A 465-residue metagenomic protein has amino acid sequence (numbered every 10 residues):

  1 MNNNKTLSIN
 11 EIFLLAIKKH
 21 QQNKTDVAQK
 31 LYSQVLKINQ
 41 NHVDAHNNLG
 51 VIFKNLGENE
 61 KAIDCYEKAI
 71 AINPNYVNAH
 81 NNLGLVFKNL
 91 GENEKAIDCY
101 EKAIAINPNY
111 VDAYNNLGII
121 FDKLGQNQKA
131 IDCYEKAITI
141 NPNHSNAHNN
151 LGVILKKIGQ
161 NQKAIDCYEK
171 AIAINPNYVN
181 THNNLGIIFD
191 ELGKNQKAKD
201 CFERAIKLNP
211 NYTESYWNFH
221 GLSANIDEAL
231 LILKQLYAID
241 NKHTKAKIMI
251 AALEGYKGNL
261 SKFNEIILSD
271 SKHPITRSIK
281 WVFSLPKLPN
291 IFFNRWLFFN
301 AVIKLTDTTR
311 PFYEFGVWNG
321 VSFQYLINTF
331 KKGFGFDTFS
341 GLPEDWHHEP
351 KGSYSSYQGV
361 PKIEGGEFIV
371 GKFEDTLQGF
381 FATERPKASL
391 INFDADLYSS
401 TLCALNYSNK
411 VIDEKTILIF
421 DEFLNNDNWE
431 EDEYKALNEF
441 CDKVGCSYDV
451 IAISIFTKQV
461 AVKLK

Functional and structural regions predicted by a protein language model:
T6, Q40, P74, P108 (+4 more regions): Short coil turns that delineate tetratricopeptide repeat
L7-I38, V51-N55: Alpha-helical segment of the N-proximal tetratricopeptide repeat
F13-Q21, D44-N55, N78-N89, V111-K123 (+4 more regions): Conserved alpha-helical positions within TPR/SEL1-like repeat arrays
V35, A69, A103, A137 (+3 more regions): Canonical positions in the second alpha-helix
G255-T309: Class I SAM-dependent methyltransferase Rossmann-like catalytic core, especially the SAM/SAH-binding loop
T308-K465: S-adenosylmethionine/decaboxylated-SAM
